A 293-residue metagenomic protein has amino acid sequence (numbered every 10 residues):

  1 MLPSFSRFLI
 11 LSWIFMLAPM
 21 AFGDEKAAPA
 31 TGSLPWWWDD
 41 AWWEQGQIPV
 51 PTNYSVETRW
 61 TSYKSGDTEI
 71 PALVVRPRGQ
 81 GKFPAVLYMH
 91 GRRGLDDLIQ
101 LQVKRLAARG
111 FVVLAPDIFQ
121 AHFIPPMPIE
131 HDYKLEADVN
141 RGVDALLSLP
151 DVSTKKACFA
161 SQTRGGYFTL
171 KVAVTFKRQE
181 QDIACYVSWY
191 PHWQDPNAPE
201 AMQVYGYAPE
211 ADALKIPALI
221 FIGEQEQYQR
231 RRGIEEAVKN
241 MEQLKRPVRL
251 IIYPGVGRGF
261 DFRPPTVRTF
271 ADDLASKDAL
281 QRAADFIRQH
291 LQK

Functional and structural regions predicted by a protein language model:
L34-Q80: N-terminal cap/lid segment of alpha/beta-hydrolase-fold proteins
K82-G91: Short beta-strand element of the alpha/beta-hydrolase
R93-V103, I118, R232-G233: The serine-hydrolase catalytic nucleophile loop
L98, I129-P150: Alpha/beta-hydrolase active-site loop
L106-F123: Conserved alpha/beta-hydrolase
R141-A213: Primarily recognizes the serine-hydrolase "nucleophile elbow" in alpha/beta-hydrolase and SGNH/GDSL folds
C185, W193-R249: The feature captures the conserved acid-bearing segment of alpha/beta-hydrolase catalytic domains
P247-K293: C-terminal catalytic histidine-bearing segment of alpha/beta-hydrolase fold enzymes
